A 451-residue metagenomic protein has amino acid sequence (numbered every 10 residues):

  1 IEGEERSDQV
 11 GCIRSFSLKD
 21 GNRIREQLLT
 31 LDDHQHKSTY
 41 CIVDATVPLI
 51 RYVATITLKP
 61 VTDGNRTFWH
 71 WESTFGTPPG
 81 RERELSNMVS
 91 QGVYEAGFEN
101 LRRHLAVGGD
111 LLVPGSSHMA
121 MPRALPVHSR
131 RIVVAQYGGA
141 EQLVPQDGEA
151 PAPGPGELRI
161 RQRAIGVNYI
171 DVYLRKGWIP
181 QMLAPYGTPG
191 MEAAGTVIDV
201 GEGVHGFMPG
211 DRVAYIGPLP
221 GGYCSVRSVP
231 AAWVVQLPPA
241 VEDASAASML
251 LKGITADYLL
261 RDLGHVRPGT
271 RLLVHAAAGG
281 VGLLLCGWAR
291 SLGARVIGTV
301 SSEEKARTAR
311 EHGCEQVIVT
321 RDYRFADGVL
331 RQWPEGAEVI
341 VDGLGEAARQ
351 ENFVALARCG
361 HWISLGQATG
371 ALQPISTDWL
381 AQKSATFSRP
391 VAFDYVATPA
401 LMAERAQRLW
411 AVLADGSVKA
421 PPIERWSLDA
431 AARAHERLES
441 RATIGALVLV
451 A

Functional and structural regions predicted by a protein language model:
E2-V47, H104-G108, D199, G210: Glycine-rich portal/gate segments that line the openings of hydrophobic small-molecule binding cavities
C41-A96: Beta-strand/loop substructures that line and gate deep hydrophobic ligand-binding cavities in soluble
T74-M119, Q407-A411: A conserved amphipathic terminal alpha-helix motif
R83, V213-A278: NAD(P)H dinucleotide-binding glycine-rich loop of Rossmann-like/cofactor-binding domains, especially the beta1-alpha1
P114-V127, A400-A451: C-terminal hydrophobic helical "lid"/dimerization subdomain of Rossmann-like NAD(P)H-dependent oxidoreductases
E149-V167, W178-P220: Glycine-rich beta-strand-centered segment in the early N-terminal region that forms part of a ligand/cofactor-binding
R290-E351: Adenosine-nucleotide cofactor-binding segment
V300, A347-S417, A451: Glycine-rich phosphate-binding loop and adjacent beta-alpha segment of Rossmann(oid) nucleotide-cofactor-binding
